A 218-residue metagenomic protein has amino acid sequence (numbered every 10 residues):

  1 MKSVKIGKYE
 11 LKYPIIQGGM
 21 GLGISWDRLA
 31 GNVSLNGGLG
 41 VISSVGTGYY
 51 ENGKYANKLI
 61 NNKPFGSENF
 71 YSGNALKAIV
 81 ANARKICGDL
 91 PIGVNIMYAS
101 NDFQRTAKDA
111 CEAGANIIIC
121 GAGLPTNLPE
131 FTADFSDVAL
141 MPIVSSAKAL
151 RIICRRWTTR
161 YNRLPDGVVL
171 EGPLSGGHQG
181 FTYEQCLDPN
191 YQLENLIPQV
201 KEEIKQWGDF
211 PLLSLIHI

Functional and structural regions predicted by a protein language model:
M1-G208: Active-site entrance/lid segments in N-terminal catalytic domains of soluble metabolic enzymes
P211-L212: Alpha/beta-hydrolase fold nucleophile elbow
I216-I218: Conserved small/polar residues in nucleotide/adenosyl-binding loops
